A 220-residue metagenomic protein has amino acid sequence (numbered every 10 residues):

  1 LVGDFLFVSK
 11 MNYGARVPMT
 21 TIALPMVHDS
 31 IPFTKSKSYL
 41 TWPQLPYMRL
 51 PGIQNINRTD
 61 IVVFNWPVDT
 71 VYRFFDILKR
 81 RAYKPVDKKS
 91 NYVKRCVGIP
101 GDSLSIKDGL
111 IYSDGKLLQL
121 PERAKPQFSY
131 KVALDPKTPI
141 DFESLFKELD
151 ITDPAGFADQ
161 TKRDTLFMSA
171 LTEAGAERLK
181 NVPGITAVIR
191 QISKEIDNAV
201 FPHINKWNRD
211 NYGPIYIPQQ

Functional and structural regions predicted by a protein language model:
L1-L6: Alpha-helical transmembrane signal-anchor/signal-peptide segments
V8-Q220: Soluble "head" domains of membrane/secretory-pathway proteins
